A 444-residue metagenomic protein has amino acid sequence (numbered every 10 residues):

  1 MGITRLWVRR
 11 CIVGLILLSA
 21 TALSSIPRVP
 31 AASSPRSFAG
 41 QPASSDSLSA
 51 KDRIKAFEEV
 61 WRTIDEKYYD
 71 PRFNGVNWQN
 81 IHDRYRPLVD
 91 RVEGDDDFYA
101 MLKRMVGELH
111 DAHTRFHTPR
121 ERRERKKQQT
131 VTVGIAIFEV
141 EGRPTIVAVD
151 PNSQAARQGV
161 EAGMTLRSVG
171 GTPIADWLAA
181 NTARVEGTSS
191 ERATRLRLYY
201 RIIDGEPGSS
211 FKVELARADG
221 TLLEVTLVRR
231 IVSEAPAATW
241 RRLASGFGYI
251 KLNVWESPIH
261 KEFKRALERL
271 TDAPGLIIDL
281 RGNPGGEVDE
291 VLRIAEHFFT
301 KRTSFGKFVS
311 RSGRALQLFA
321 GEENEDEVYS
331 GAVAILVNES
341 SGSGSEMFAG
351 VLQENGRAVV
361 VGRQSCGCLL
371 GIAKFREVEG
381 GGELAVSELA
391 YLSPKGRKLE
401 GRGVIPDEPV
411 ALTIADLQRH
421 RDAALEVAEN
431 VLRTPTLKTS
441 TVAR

Functional and structural regions predicted by a protein language model:
G2-L15: Bacterial N-terminal signal peptides that target proteins for export
L23-Q41: Signal peptide processing junction and immediate N-terminal pro/mature segment of secreted/exported proteins
S47-G75: Mature N-terminal segment immediately following signal peptide/propeptide cleavage in secreted/periplasmic
V60, M101, M105, I135 (+10 more regions): Terminal peptide-recognition signature
R72-T145, L196-R197, E206-W240, L437-R444: Extended, small/polar residue-biased N-terminal targeting/export presequences and adjacent propeptide/linker tracts
K126-D176, E256-I259, L389-A390: PDZ/PDZ-like domain segments forming the peptide/carboxylate-binding groove, activating on the N-terminal beta-strands
A155-S190, I277-R281, L352-N355, V360 (+1 more regions): Conserved PDZ fold ligand-binding element
R192, R201-E379, A390, L417 (+1 more regions): Cleft-lining beta-strand/loop regions that shape enzyme active-site pockets
